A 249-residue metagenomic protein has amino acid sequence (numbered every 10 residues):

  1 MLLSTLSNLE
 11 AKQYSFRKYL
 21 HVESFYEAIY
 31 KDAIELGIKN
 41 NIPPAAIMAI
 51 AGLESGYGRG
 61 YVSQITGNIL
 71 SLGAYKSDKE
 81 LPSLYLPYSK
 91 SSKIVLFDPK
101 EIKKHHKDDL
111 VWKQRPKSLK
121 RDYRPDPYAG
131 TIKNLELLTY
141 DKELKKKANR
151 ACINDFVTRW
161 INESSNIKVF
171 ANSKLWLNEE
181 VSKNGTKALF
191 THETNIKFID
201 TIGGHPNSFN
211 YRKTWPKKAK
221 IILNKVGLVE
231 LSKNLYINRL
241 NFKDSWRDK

Functional and structural regions predicted by a protein language model:
L2-M48, L53-K249: Catalytic cores of secreted/periplasmic lytic hydrolases that degrade extracellular macromolecules
